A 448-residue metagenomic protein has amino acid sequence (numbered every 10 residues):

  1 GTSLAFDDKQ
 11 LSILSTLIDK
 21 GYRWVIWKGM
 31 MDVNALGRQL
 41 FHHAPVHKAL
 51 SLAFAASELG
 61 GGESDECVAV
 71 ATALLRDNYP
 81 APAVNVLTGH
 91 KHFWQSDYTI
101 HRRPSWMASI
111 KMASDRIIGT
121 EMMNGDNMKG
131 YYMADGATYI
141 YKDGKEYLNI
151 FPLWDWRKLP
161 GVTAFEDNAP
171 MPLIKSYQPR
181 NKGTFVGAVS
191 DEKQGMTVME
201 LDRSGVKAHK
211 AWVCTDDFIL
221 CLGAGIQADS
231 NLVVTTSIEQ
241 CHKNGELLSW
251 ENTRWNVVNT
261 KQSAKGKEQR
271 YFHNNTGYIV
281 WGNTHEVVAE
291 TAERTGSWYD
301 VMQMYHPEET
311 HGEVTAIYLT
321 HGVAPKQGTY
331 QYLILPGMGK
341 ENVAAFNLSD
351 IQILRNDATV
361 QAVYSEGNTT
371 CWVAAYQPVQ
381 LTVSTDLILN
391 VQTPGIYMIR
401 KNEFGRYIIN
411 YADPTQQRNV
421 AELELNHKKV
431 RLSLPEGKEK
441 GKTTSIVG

Functional and structural regions predicted by a protein language model:
T2-I408, A412-V420, N426: Extended polysaccharide-engagement surfaces of secreted carbohydrate-active enzymes
P325-Q327, P435-G448: Solvent-exposed, conformationally flexible loop/turn segments
K429-L432: Surface-exposed loop/edge segments in extracytoplasmic proteins
